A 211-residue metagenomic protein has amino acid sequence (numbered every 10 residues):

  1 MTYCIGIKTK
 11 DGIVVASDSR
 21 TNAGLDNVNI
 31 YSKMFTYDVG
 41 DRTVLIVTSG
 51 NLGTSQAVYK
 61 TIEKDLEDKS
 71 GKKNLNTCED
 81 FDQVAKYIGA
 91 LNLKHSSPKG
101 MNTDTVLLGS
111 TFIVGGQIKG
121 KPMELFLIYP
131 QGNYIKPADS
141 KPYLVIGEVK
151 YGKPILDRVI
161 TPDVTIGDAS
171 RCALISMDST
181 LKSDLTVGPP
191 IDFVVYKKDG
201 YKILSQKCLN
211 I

Functional and structural regions predicted by a protein language model:
M1-I211: N-terminal nucleophile
